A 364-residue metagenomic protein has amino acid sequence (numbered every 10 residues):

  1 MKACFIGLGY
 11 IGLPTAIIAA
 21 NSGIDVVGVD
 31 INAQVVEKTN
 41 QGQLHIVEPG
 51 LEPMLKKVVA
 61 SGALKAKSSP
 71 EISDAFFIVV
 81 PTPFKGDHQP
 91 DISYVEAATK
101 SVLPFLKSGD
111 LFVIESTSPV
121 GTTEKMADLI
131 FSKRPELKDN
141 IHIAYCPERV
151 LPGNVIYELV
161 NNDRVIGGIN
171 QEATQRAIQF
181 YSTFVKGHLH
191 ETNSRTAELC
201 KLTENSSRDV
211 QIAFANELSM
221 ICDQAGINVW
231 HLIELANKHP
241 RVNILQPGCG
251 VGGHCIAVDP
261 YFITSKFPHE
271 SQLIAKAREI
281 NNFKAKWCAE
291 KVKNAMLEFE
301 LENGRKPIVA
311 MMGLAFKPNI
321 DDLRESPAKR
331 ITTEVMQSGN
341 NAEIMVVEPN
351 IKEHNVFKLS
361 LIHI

Functional and structural regions predicted by a protein language model:
M1-L361: Structural/interface elements that position substrates and couple domains in central-metabolism enzymes
